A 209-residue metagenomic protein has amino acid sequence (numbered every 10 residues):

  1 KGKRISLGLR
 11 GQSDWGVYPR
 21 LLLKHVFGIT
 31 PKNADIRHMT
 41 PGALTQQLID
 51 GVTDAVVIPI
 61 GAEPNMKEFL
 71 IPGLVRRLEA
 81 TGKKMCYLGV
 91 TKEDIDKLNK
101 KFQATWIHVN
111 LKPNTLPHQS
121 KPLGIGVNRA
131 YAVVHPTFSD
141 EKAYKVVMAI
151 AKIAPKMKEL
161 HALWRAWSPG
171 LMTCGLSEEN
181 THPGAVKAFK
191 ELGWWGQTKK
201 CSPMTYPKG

Functional and structural regions predicted by a protein language model:
K1-V52, G61, S168-G184, A188: Bilobed "Venus flytrap"/periplasmic-binding protein-like clamshell domains and structurally analogous long
G11-L21, K101-C174: Ligand-binding clefts/hinges and TM-proximal coupling segments of bilobed small-molecule sensing domains
P19-L21, F27, V57, K152-A154 (+1 more regions): Alpha-helix boundary/interfacial micro-motifs
F27-G28, K100-A104, G193, P203-Y206: Glycine-centered secondary-structure boundary/capping sites
I29-F138: Pocket-lining segment of extracytoplasmic ligand-binding domains
I60-G82, Y87, R129, F138-G209: An extracytoplasmic/periplasmic, membrane-proximal ligand-sensing/linker region
